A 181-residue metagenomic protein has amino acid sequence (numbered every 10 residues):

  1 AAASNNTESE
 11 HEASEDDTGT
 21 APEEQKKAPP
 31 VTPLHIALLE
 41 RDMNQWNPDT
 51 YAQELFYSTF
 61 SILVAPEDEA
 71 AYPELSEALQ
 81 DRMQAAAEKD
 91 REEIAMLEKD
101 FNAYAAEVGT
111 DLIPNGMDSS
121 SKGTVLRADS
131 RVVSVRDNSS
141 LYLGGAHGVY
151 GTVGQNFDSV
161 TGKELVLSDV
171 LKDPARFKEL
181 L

Functional and structural regions predicted by a protein language model:
A2-L181: Compositionally biased intrinsically disordered regions enriched in Thr/Gly
